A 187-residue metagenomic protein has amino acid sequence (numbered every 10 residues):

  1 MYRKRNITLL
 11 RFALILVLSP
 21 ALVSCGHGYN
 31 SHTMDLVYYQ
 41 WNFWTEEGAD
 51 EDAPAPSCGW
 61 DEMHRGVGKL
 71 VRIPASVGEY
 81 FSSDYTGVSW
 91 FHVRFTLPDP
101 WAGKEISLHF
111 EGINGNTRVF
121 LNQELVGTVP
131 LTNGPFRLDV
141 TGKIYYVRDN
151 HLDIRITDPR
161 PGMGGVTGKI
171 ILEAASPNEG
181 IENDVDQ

Functional and structural regions predicted by a protein language model:
Y2-A13: Bacterial N-terminal signal peptides that target proteins for export
V23-S24: C-terminal motif of bacterial Sec signal peptides marking the signal peptidase cleavage site
Y29-Y80, T132, G142-Q187: An acidic-aromatic loop/edge-strand motif
V37, S89-F91, I106: Hydrophobic core residues within well-ordered beta-strands of beta-rich domains
Y85-P98: Short beta-strands within extracellular/lumenal beta-sheet-rich domains
F91-V93, G134-L138: Short strand-edge motifs at loop-to-beta-strand transitions and within beta-strands of extracellular beta-rich domains
F95-Q123, L152-I156: Aromatic-lined ligand-binding clefts that engage carbohydrates, nucleic acids, or primary amines
V126-G127: Short hydrophobic beta-strand segments in globular cytosolic domains
